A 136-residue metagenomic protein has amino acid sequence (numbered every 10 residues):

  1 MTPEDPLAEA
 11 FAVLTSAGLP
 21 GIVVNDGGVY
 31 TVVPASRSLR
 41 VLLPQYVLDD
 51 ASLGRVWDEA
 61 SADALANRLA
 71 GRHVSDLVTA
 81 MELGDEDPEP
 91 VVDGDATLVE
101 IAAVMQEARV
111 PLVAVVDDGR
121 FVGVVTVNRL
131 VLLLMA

Functional and structural regions predicted by a protein language model:
M1-L19, V24-D26, Y30, S52-V104 (+2 more regions): Bateman/CBS regulatory modules and CBS-like beta-alpha motifs in cytosolic regions of diverse proteins
L19, V29-Y46, E107-A114, R120-A136: Short beta->alpha transition motifs characteristic of CBS
V47-A51: Cytochrome P450 catalytic domain signature, combining two hallmark sequence patches
